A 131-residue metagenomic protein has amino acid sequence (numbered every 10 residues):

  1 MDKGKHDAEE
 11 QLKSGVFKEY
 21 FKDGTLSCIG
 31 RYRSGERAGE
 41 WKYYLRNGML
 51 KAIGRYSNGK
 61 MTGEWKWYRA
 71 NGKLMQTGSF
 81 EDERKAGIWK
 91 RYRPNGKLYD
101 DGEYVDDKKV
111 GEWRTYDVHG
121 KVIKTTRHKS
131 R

Functional and structural regions predicted by a protein language model:
M1-R131: Glycine/tyrosine- and acidic-biased, solvent-exposed loop/turn segments at the edges of beta-strands
